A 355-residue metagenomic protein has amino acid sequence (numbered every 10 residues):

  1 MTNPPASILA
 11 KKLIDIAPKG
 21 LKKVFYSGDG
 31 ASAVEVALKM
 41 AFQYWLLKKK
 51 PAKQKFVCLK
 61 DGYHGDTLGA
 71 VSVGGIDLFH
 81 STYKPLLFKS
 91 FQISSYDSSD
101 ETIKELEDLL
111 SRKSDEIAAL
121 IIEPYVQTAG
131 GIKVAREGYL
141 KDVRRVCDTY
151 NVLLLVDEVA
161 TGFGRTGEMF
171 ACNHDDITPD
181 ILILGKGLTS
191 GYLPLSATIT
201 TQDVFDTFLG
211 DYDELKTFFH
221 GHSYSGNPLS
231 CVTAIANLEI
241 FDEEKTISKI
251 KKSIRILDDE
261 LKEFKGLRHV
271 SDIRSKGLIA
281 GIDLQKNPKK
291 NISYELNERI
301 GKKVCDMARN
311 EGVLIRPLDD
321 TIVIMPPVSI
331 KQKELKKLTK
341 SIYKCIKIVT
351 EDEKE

Functional and structural regions predicted by a protein language model:
M1-E355: Conserved N-terminal phosphate-binding loop of PLP-dependent enzymes in the Aspartate aminotransferase
